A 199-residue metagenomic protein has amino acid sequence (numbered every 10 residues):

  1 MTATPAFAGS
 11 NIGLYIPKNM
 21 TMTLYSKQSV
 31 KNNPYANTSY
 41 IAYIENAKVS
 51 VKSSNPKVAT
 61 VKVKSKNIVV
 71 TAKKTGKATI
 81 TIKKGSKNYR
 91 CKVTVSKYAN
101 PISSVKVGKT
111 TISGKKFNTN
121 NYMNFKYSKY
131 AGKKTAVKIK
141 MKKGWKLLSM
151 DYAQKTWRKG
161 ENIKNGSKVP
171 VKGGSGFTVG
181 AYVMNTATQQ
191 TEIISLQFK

Functional and structural regions predicted by a protein language model:
M1-F7: C-terminal segment of classical bacterial N-terminal signal peptides
F7-F117, N121-K199: Extracytoplasmic soluble-region selector
